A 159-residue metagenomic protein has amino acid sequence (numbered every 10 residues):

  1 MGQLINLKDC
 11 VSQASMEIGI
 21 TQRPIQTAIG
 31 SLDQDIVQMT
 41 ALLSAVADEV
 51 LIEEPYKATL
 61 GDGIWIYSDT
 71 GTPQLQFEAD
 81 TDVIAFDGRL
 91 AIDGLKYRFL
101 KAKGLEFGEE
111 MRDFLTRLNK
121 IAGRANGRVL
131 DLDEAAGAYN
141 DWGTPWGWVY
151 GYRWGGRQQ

Functional and structural regions predicted by a protein language model:
M1-Q159: Glycine-enriched, solvent-exposed interface loops adjoining structured elements
